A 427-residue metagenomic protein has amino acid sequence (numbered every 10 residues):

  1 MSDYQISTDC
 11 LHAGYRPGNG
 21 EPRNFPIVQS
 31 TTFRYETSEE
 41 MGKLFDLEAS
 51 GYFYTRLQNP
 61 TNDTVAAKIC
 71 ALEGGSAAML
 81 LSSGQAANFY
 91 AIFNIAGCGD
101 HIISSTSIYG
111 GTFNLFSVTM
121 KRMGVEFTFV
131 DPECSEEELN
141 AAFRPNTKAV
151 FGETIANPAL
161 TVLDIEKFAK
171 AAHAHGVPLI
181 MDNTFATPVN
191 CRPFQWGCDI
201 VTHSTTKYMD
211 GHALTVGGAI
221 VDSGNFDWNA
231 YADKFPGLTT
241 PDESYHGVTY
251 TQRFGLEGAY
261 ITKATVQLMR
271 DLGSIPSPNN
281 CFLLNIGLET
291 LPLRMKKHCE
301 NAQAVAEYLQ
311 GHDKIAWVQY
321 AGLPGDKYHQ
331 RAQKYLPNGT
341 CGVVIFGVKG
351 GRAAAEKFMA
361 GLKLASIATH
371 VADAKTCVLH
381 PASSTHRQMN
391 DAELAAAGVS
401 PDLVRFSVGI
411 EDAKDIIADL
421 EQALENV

Functional and structural regions predicted by a protein language model:
M1-N59, A67: N-terminal "arm"/small-domain region of PLP-dependent enzymes with the aminotransferase-like
S7-R16, A78-G311: Conserved PLP-enzyme active-site core in the AAT-like
T32, S223-F226, V348-G351: Short loop segments at secondary-structure junctions
T37-F89, G111-T119: Conserved N-terminal alpha-helix of the aminotransferase class I/II PLP-enzyme fold
G74, N146, K314-W317, L364 (+1 more regions): Glycine-centered tight turns that cap/initiate beta-strands
G99, S117-V118, E126-F127, A141 (+5 more regions): PLP-dependent enzyme catalytic core of the Aspartate aminotransferase-like
V221, I345-G347, S407-G409: Short hydrophobic/aromatic beta-strand micro-patches that form the beta-sheet surface supporting nucleotide- or nucleic
L272-I275, N279-C281, I286, T290 (+4 more regions): Conserved small-domain helix->loop->beta segment predominantly found in fold-type I
